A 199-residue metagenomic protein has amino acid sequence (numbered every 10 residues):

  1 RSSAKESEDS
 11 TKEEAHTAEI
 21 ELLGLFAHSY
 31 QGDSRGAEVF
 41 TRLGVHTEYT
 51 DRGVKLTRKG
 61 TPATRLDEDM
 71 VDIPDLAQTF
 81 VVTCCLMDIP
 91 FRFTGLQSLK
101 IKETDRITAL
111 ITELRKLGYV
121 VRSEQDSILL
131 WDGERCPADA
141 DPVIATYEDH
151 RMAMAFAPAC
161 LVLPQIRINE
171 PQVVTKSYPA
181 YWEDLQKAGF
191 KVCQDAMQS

Functional and structural regions predicted by a protein language model:
R1-S199: Short, structured segments at the rim of ligand-binding sites
